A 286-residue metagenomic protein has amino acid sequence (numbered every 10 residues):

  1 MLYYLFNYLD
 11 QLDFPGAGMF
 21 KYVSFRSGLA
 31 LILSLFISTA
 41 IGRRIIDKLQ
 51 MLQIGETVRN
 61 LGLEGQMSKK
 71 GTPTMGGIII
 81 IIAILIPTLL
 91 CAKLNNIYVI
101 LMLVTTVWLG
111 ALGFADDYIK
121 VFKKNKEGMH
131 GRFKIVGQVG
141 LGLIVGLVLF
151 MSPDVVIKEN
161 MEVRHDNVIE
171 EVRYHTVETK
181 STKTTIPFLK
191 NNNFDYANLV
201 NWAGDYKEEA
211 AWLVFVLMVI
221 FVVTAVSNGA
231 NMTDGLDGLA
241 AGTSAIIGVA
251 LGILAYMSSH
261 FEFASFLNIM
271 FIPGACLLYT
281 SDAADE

Functional and structural regions predicted by a protein language model:
L2-S281: "…together with the soluble PPM/PP2C metallo-phosphatase catalytic core" -> "…together with the soluble PPM/PP2C
D282-E286: A short, hydrophobic C-terminal helix/tail in secreted or cell-surface proteins
